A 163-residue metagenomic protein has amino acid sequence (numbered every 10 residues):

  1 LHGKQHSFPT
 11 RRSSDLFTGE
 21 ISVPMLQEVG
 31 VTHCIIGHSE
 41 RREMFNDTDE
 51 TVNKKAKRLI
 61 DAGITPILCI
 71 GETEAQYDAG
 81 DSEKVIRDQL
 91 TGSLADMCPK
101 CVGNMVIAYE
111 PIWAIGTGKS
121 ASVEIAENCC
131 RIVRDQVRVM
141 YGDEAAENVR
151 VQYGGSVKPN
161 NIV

Functional and structural regions predicted by a protein language model:
L1-S13: Short, small-residue-biased leader/transition segments that mark boundaries at the very start of proteins
R11-V163: Active-site loop-to-helix "anion-binding N-cap" substructures in soluble metabolic enzymes
